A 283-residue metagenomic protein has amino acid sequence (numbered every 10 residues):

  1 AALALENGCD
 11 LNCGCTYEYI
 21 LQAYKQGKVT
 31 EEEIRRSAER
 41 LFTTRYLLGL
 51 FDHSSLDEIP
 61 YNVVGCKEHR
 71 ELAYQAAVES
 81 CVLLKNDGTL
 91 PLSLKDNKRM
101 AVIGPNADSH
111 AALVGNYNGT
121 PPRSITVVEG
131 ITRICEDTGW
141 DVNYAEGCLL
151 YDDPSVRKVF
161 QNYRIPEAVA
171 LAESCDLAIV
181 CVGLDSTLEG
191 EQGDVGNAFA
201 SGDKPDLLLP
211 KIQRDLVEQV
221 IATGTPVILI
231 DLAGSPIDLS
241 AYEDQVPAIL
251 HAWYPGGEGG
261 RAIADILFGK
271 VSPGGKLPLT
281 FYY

Functional and structural regions predicted by a protein language model:
A1-A77, P278, Y283: Active-site or pore-adjacent capping/gating segments
Y17-V29, T43, E71-Y283: C-terminal non-catalytic regions of proteins with extracellular/luminal or membrane-system context
